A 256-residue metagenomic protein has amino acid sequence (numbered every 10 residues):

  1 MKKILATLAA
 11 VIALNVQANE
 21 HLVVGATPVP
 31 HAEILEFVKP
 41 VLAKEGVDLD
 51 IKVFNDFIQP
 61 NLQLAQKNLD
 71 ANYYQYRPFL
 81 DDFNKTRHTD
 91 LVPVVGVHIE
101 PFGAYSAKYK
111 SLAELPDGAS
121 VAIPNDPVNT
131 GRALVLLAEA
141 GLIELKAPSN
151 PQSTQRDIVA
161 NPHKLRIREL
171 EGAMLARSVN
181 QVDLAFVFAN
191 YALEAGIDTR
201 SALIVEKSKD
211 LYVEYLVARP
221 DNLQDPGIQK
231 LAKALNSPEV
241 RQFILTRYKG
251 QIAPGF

Functional and structural regions predicted by a protein language model:
N19-V29, V47-V53, S120-V121: Short, well-ordered beta-strand elements
H21-V38, F57-Q59, G255: Extracytoplasmic "Venus flytrap"
I51-L62, S149-R177: Short helix-initiation/N-cap motifs at beta->coil->alpha
V53-F57, K67, A71-D81, H98 (+3 more regions): Beta->alpha turn/N-cap motifs
D82-V94, Y109, Q181, F186 (+1 more regions): Ligand-binding "clamshell"
V94-E144, R241: A conserved helix-loop-strand patch within extracytoplasmic ligand-binding domains of the periplasmic binding
P101-L112, V213-G227: A bilobed periplasmic-binding-protein/Venus flytrap-type ligand-binding module shared by bacterial periplasmic
T130-A138, L235-G255: Periplasmic-binding protein-like
